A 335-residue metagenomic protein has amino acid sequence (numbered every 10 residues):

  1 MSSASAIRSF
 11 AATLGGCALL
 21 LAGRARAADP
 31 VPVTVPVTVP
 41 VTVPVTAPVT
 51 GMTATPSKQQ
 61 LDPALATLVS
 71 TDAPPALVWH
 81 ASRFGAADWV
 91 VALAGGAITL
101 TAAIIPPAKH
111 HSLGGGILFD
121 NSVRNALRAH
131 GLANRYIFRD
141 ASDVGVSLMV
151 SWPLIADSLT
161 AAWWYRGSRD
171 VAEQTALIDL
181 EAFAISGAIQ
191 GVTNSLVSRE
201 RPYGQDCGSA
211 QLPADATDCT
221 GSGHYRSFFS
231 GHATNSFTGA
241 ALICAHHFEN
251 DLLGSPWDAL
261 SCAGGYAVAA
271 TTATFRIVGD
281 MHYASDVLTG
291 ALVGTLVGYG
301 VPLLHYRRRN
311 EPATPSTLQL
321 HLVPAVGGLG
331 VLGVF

Functional and structural regions predicted by a protein language model:
M1-G16, L21-A92, G96, I104-A108 (+5 more regions): Replace "edges of transmembrane helices
D88, F119-L127, D286: Acidic side chains
A94-A103, V150-D157: Hydrophobic core of alpha-helical transmembrane segments in multi-pass integral membrane proteins
P107-V123: Interfacial/capping segments of alpha-helical transmembrane domains
N121-L132, P213-G221: Extracytosolic (periplasmic/ER-lumenal) interhelical loops and adjacent juxtamembrane/interface segments of multi-pass
L127-S151: Interfacial helix-start motif at the membrane-water boundary
S158-W163: Conserved, well-structured interaction surfaces
W164-D170: Transmembrane helix-loop-helix
